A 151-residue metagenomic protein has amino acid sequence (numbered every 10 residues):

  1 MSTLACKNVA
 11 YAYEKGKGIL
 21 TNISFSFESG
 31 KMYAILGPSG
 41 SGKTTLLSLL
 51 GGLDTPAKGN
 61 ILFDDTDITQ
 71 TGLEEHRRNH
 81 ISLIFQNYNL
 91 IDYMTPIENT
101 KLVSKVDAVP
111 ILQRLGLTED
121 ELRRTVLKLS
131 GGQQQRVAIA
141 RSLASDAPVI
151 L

Functional and structural regions predicted by a protein language model:
L36-P38: The feature captures the beta-strand-to-loop junction immediately N-terminal to the Walker
G51: Helix-to-loop junction immediately C-terminal to a conserved catalytic motif
G59-D67: Conserved ABC transporter NBD signature motif
D67-S82: ABC ATPase NBD coupling module
I111-L127: Conserved ABC nucleotide-binding domain
T125-L129, Q133-Q135: Conserved ABC ATPase signature
I139: Hydrophobic anchor residue at the start of the ABC signature
